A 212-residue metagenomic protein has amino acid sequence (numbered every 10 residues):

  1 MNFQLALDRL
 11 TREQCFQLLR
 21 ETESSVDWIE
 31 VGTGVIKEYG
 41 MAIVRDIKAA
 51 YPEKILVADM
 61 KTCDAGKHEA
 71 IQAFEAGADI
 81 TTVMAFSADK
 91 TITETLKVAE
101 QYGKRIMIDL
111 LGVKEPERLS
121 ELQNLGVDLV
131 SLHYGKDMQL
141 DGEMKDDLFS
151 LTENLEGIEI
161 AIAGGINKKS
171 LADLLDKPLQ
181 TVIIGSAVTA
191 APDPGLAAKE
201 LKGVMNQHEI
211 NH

Functional and structural regions predicted by a protein language model:
M1-F3, K48-M60, A99-L110, E153-A163: Short beta-strand/loop segments at the ligand-binding rim of alpha/beta enzyme cores
M1-K67, E75, T189-A190, L196-K199 (+1 more regions): Conserved N-terminal beta1-alpha1 strand-loop-helix module at the mouth
D8, W28-I36, I55-C63, D79-K90 (+3 more regions): Catalytic beta/alpha-barrel core
E23-D27, A50-E53, E75-I80, E100-R105 (+3 more regions): Glycine-enriched alpha-helix->loop->beta-strand junction motifs that scaffold or abut catalytic
D64-A76, V113-L125, L155, I166-I184: Catalytic cores of alpha/beta
A78-K90, V130-L140, K177-L201: Glycine-rich phosphate-binding active-site loops on the catalytic face of alpha/beta enzymes
T95, A99, L148, L175 (+1 more regions): C-terminal helical cap(s) of enzyme catalytic domains, especially alpha/beta-barrels
L119-S150, A197: Glycine/Thr-rich beta-alpha phosphate-binding loop at enzyme active sites
